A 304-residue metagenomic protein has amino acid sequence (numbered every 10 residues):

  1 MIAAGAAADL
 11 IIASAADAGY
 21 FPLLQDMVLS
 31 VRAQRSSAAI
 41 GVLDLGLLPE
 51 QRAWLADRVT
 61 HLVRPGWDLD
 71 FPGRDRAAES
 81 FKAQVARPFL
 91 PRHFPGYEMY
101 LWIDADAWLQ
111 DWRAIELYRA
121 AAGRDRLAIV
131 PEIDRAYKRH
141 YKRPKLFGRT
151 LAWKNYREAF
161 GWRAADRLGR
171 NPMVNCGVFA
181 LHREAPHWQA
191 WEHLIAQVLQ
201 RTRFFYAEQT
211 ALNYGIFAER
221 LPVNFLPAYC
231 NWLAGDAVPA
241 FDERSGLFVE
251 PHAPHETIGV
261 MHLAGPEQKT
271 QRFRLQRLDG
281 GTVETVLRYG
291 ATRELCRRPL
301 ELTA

Functional and structural regions predicted by a protein language model:
M1-A304: Glycosyltransferase catalytic domains, chiefly GT-A lineage
